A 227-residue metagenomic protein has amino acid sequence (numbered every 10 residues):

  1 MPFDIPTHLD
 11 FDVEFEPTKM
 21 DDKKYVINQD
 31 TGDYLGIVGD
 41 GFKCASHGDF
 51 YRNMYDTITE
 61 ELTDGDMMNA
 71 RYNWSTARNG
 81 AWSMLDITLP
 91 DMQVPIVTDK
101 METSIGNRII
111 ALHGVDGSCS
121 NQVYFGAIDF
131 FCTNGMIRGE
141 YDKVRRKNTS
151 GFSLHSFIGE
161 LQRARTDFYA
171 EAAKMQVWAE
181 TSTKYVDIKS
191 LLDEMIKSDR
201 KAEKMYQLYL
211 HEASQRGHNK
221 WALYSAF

Functional and structural regions predicted by a protein language model:
M1-Y55: Feature for intrinsically disordered/low-complexity regulatory segments and propeptides
N53, T59-F227: Intrinsic disorder/low-complexity polar-acidic segments
